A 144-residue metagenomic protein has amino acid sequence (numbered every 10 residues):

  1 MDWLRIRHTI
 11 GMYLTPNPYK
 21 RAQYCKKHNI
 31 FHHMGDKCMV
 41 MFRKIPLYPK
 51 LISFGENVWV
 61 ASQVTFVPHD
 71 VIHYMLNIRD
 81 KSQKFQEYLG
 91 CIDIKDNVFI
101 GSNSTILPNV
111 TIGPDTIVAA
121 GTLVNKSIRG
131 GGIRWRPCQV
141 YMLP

Functional and structural regions predicted by a protein language model:
M1-F31, D36, H73, D115 (+2 more regions): Terminal amphipathic alpha-helical/low-complexity segments used for targeting or macromolecular assembly
K20-C25, V40-T111, P137-Q139: Flexible, glycine/small-residue-enriched loop-and-beta-strand segment within the central core of proteins
C38-M39, V118: Hydrophobic, membrane-inserted alpha-helices
N57-W59, N97, D115-I117, L123 (+1 more regions): Residue-level marker of beta-strand positions
V64, K84, A120, V124 (+1 more regions): Alpha-helix boundary/capping detector
S102-I117, T122-K126: Beta-rich strand-turn-strand
